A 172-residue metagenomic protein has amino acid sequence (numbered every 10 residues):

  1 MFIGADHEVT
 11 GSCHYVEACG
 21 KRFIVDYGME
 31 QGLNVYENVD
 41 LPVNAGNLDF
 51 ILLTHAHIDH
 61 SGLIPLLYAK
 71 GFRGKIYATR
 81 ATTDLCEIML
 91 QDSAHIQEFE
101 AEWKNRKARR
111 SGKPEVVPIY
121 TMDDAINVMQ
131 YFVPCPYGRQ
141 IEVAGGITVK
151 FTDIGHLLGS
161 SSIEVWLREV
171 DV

Functional and structural regions predicted by a protein language model:
M1, F23, L52, Y77 (+2 more regions): Hydrophobic/aromatic beta-strand patches that form the interior of the parallel beta-sheet core in alpha/beta enzyme
M1-G46, F50, S162-V172: Conserved beta-strand hairpin/beta-sheet module of binuclear metal-dependent hydrolase folds, prominently
A5, Y27-G28, R80-A81, Y137 (+1 more regions): Fold-independent oxyanion-binding glycine-rich loops and adjacent beta-strand/coil segments at enzyme active sites
T10, I58-H60, L158-S160: Active-site environment of divalent metal-dependent phosphoester hydrolases
E17-Y27, R80, E98, I126-Y131 (+2 more regions): Metallo-beta-lactamase
D26, H55-A56, C86, H156: Divalent metal-coordination and catalytic microenvironments
N34-L85, Q91: Active-site metal-binding motif and surrounding structural segment of the metallo-beta-lactamase
S93-L157: Metallo-beta-lactamase
